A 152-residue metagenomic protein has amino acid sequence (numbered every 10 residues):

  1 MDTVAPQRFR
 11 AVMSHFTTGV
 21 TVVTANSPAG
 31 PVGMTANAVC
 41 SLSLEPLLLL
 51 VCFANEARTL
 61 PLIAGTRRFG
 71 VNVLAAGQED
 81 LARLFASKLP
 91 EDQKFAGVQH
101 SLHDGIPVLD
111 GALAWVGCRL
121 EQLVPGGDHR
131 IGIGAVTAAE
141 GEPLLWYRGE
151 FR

Functional and structural regions predicted by a protein language model:
M1-R152: Basic, polyanion-binding surface patches
